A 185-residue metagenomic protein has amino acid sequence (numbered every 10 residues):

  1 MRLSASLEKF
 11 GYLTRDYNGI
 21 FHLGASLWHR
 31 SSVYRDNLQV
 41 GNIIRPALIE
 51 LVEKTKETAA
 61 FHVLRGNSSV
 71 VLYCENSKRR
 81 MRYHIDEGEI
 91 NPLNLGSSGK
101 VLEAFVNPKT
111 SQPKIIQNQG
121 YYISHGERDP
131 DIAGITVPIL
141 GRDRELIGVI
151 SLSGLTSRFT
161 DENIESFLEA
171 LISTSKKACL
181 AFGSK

Functional and structural regions predicted by a protein language model:
M1-Y34, K176, L180-S184: N-terminal helix-turn-helix
I20, G24, N37, G41 (+4 more regions): Short, structured helix-loop boundary elements
H22-P108: Amphipathic alpha-helical effector-binding/dimerization core of metabolite-sensing transcriptional regulators
E53-K54, G126-I132: Short loop/turn motifs at secondary-structure junctions and domain boundaries
K109-K114, N118-Y122, P130-D131, G148-K185: Juxtadomain coupling helices with adjacent low-complexity linkers
I139-R142: Sensor-regulatory modules in signal-transduction proteins
